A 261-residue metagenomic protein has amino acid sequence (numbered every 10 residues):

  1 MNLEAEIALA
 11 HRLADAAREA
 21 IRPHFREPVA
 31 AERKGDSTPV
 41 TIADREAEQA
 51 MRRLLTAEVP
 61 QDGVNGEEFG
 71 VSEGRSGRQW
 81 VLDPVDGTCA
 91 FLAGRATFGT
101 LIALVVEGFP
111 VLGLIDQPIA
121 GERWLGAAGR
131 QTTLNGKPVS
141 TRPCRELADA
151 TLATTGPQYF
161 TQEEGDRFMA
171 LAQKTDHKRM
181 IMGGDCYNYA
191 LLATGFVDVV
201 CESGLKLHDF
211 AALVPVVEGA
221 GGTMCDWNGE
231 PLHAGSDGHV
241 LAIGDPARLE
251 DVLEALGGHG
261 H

Functional and structural regions predicted by a protein language model:
M1-V85, H261: N-terminal subdomain of lithium-sensitive/metallo-dependent phosphomonoesterases centered on the IMPase/IPPase/PAP
I21-H24, D44, L55, T88 (+6 more regions): Residue-level signal for inorganic ion chemistry
A30-E32, T56, V71-E73, I115-D116 (+3 more regions): Short secondary-structure boundary/capping segments
R45, Q49, E68, P84-G87 (+5 more regions): Generic detector of well-ordered alpha-helical packing
G66-E68, G136, G183: Short loop/edge segments at beta-strand edges and connector loops that shape dinucleotide/nucleotide cofactor-binding
G74-T133, A150: DPxDG-like acidic metal-binding loop motif
S140-H261: An extended, acidic
